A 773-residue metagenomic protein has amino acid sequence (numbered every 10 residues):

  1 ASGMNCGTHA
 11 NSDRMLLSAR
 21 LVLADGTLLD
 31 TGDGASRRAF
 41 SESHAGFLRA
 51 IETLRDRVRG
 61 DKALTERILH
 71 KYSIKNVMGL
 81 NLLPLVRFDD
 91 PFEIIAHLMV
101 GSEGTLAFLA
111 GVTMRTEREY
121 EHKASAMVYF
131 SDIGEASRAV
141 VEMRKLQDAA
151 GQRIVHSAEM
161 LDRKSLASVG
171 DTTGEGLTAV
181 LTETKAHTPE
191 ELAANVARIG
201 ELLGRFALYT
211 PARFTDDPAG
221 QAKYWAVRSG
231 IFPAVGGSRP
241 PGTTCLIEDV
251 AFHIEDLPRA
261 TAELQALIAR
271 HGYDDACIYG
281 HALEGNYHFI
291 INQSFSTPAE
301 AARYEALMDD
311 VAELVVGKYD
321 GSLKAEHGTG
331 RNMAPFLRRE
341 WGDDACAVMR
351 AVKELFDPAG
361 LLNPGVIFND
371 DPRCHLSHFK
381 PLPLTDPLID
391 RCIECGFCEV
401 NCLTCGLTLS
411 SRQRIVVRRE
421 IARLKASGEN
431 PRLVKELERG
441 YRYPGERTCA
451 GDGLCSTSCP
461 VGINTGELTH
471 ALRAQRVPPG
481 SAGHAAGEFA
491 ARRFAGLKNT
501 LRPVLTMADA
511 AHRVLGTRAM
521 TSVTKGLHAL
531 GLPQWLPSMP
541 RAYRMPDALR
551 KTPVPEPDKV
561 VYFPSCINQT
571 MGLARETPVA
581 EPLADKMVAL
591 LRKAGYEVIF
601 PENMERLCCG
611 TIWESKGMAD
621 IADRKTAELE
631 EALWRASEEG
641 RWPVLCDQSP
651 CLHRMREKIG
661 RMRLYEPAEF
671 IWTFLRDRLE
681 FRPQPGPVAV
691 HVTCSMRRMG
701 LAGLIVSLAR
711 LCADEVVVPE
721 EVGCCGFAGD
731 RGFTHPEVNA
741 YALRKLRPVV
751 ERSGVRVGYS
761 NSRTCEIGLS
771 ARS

Functional and structural regions predicted by a protein language model:
A1-E135, A359-N369, R373-L384: FAD-binding subdomain of flavoenzyme oxidoreductases
P84-F92, A96-A306, L314-S322, G330-N332: C-terminal substrate-recognition/cap domain of FAD-linked oxidoreductases
K164-E175, Q221-I231, H288-Y304, M333-A345 (+6 more regions): Short glycine/threonine-rich loop-to-helix capping motif typified by GTGT followed within a few residues by an Asp-Pro
G204, L208, T215, A222-G242 (+4 more regions): Non-catalytic terminal/interface segments that mediate subunit docking, oligomerization, and allosteric communication
A234, S238, P335-L384: Activity-critical C-terminal alpha-helical subdomain
D357, G466-S773: Iron-sulfur cluster-binding electron-transfer modules in prokaryotic oxidoreductases
F368, C374, C405-Y441, G462-F489 (+1 more regions): Non-heme iron-sulfur electron-transfer modules
T385-G406, E438-I463, C694-S695, V722-G723: Cysteine-centered iron-sulfur cluster-binding motifs in ferredoxin-type domains/subunits of redox enzymes
